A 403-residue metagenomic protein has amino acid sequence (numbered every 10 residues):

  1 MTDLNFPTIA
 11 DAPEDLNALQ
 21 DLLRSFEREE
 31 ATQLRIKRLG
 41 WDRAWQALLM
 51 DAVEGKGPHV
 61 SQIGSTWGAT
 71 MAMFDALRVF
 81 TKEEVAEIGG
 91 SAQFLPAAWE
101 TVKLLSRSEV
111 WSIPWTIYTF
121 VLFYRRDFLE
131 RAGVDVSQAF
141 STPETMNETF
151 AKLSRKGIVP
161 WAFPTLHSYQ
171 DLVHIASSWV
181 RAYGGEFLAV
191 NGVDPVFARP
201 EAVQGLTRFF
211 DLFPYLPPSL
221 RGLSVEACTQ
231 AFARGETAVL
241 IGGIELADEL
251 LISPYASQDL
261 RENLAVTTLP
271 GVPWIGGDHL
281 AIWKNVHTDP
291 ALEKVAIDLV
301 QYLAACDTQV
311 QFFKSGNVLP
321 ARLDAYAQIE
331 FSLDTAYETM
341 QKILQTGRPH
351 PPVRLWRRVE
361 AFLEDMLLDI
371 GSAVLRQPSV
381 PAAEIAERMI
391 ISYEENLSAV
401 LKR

Functional and structural regions predicted by a protein language model:
M1-A69, A92, V380, E384 (+1 more regions): Conserved N-terminal structural module of periplasmic/extracytoplasmic solute-binding proteins
T2, E130, V136, Q345-R403: Conserved C-terminal helix/tail region of periplasmic/extracytoplasmic solute-binding proteins
S65-V121, R261-A265: Hinge/lid segment of periplasmic solute-binding proteins
K82-F94, A139, T165-L166, Q170 (+2 more regions): Short, solvent-exposed loop/beta-turn-alpha elements that line the ligand-binding surface or hinge of extracytoplasmic
R107-I113, E144-D194: Extracytoplasmic/periplasmic solute-binding protein
T149-K152, V190-R221: Glycine-centered hinge/linker elements that transmit conformational signals in sensory and ligand-binding systems
I175, T207-A291: Extracytoplasmic/periplasmic substrate-binding proteins
R261-L264, F313-D365, D369, K402-R403: Long, aromatic- and glycine/proline-rich binding clefts that accommodate carbohydrate-like moieties
